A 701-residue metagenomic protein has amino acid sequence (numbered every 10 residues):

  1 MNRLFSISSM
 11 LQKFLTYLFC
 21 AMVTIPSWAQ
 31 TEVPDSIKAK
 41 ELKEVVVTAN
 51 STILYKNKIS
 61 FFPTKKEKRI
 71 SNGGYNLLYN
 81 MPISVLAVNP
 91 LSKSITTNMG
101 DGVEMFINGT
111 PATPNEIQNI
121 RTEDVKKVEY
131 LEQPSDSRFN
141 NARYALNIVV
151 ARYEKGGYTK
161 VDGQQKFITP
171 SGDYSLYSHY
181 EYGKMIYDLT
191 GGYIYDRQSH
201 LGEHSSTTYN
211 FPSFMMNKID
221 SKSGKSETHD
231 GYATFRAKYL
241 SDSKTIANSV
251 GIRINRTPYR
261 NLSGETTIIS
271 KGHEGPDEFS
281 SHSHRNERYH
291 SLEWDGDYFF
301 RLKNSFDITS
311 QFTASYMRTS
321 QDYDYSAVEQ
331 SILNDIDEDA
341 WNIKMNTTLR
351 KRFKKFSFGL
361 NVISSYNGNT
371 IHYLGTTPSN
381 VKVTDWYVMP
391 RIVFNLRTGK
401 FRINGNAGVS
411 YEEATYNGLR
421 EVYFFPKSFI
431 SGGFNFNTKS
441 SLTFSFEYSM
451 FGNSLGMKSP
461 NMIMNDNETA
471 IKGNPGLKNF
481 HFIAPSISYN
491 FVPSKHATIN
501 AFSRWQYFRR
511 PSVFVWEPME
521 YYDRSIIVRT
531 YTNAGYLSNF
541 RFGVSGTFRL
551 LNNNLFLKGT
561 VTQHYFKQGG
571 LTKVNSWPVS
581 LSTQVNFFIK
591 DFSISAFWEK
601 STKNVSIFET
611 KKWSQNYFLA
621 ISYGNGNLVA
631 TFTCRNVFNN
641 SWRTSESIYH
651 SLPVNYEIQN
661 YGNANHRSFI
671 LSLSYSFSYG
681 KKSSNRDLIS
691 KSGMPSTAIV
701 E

Functional and structural regions predicted by a protein language model:
A29-K43, N80, V85-V88, T96-M99 (+1 more regions): Periplasm-facing N-terminal accessory domains of Gram-negative outer-membrane beta-barrel systems
T31-E67, L91-S92, E132, S137: Short, acidic, small-residue-rich periplasmic hinge/interaction motif at the N-terminus of Gram-negative outer-membrane
E44, K58-N76, N80-M81, T97 (+2 more regions): Short, polar/charged loop or turn motifs at beta-strand boundaries
E44-V46, G74-L77, K93-T96, N140-D162 (+1 more regions): N-terminal periplasmic accessory domains that precede and gate Gram-negative outer-membrane beta-barrel machines
S71, P82, A112-I120, D124-Y130 (+6 more regions): Exposed, low-structure sequence patches enriched in small/polar residues
A87-V88, S92-Q133: Periplasmic plug
N147-V149, T159-K166, G172-H200, H204: Predominantly transmembrane beta-strands of Gram-negative outer membrane beta-barrel pores used for transport
D196-A340, V383, N461-N465, N639-H650 (+3 more regions): Flexible loop and strand-edge segments within Gram-negative outer membrane beta-barrel domains
